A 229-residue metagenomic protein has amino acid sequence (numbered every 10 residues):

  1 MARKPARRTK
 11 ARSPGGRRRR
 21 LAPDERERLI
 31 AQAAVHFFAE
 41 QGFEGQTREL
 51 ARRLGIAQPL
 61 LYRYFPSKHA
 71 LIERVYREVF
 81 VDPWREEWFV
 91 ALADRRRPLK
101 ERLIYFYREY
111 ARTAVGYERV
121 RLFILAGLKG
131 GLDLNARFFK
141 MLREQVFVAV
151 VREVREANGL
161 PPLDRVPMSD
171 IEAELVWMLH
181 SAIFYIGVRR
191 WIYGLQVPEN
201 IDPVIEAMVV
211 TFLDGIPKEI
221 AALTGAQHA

Functional and structural regions predicted by a protein language model:
M1-E25, F89-A93, I220-A229: N-terminal intrinsically disordered/low-complexity leader segments
L29, A33, F37-R74: Helix-turn-helix
A31, E73, K100, I104 (+5 more regions): An amphipathic alpha-helix signature
Y76-F106: Amphipathic alpha-helical linker/stalk segments
E78-E86, Y117, A149, E153 (+3 more regions): A short secondary-structure junction motif
F89, D94-R96, E101, R112-V151 (+3 more regions): Short secondary-structure transition hinges
Y107-Y110, F123-G127, L179, I183 (+1 more regions): Short alpha-helical scaffolding segments that buttress acidic/His motifs in well-ordered protein cores
A136, K140, N158-V210, E219-A229: Hydrophobic/aromatic-rich alpha-helical bundle segments in the mid-to-C-terminal region
